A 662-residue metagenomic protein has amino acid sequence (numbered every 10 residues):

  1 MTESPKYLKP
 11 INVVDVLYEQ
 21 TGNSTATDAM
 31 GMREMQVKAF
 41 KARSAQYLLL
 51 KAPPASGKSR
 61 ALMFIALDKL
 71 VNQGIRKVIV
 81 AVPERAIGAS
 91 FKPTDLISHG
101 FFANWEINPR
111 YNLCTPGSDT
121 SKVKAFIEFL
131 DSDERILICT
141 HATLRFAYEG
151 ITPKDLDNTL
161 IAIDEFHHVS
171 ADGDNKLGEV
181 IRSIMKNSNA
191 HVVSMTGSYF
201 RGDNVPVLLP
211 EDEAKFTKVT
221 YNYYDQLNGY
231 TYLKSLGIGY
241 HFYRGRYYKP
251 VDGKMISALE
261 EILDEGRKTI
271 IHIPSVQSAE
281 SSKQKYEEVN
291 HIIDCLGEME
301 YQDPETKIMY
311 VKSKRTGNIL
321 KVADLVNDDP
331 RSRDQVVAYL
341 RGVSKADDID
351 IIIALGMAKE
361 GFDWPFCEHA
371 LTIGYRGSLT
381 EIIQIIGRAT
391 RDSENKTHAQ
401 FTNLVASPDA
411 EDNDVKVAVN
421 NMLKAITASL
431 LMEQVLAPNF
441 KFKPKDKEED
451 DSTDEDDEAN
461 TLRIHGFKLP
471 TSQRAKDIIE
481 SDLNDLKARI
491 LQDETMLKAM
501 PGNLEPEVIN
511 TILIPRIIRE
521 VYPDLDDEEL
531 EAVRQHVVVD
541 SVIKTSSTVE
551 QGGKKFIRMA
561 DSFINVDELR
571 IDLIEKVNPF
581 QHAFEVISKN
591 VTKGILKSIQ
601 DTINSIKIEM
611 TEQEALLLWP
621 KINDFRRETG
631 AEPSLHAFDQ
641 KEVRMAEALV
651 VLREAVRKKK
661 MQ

Functional and structural regions predicted by a protein language model:
P10-K51: Conserved pre-motif I regulatory segment
A45-I65: Walker A/P-loop
K51, I65-S90: Conserved SF1/SF2 helicase motif Ia
P53-S56, H167-V169, I184-V207: Conserved helicase ATPase motor motifs in RecA-like P-loop NTPase domains
V82-P83, A89-K92, L96-A125, L130 (+6 more regions): Conserved C-terminal RecA-like helicase domain
P153-N187: SF2 helicase catalytic motif II
P330-L430: Conserved RecA-like P-loop NTPase helicase motor core
S393-V508, L513-I514: Long, hydrophobic alpha-helical segments
